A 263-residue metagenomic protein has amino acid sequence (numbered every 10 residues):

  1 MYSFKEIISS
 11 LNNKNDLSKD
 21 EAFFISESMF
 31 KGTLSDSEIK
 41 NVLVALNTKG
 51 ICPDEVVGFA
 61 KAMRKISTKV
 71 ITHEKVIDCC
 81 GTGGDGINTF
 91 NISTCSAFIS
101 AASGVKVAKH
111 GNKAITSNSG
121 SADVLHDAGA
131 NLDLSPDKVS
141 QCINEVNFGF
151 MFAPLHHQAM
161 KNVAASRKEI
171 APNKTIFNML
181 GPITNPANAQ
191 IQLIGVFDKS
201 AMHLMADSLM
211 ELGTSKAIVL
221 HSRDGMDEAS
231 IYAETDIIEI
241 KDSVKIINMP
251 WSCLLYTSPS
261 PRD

Functional and structural regions predicted by a protein language model:
M1-N88, S103, S258: Acidic, glycine/proline-rich low-complexity segments that act as flexible tails and inter-domain linkers
Y2, S10, K65-T68, T89 (+3 more regions): Glycine-rich anion-binding loops and their surrounding alpha/beta cores
K14-S18, K31, T48-E55, S117 (+3 more regions): Catalytic cores of large soluble enzymes that bind and process phosphate-bearing ligands
L46, S96-G104, S121-V124, M205: Buried hydrophobic packing segments
N47-K49, G83-I87, A114-T116, Q158 (+1 more regions): Short, small-residue-enriched loops and turns at beta-alpha junctions that line or gate enzyme active sites
V76-S117, I176-N178, P182-N185: Glycine/serine-rich anion-binding loops at beta->alpha junctions that coordinate negatively charged ligand groups
K113-A130: Active-site-proximal loop->helix
P259-D263: A short, hydrophobic C-terminal helix/tail in secreted or cell-surface proteins
